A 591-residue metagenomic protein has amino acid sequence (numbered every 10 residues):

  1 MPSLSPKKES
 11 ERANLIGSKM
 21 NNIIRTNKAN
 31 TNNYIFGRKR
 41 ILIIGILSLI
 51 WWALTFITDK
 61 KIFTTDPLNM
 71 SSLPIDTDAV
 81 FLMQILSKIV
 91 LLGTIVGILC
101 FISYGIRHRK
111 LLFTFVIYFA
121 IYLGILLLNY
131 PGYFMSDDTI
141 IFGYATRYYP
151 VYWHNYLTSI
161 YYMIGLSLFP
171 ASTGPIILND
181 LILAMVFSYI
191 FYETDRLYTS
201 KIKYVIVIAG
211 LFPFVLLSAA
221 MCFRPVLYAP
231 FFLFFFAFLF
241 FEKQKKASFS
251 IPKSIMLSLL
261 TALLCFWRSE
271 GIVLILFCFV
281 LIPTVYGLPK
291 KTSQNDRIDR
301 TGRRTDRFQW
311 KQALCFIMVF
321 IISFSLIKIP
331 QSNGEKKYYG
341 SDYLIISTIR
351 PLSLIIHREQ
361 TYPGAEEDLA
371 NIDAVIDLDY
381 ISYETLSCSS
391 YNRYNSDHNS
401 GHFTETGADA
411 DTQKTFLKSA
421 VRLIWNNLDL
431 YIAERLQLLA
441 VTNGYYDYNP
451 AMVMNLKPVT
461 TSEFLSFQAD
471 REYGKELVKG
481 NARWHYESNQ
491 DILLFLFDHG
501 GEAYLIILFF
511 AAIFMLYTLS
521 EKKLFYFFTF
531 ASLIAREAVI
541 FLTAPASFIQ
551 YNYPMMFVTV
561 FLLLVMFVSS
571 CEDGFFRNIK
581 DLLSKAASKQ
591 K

Functional and structural regions predicted by a protein language model:
I44-I62, K88, R109-Y133, V319-Q331 (+1 more regions): Transmembrane signal-anchor helices characteristic of membrane glycosylation enzymes that use polyprenol
D78-Q84, T173-G174, Q437-F530: Membrane-interface anchor segments at the N-terminal boundary of transmembrane helices in multi-pass membrane enzymes
L128-F142, Y149-Y161, G165, F169-T173 (+1 more regions): Extracytoplasmic catalytic/substrate-binding loops of multi-pass membrane glycan-assembly enzymes
I177-Y198, F234: Transmembrane-helix motifs of polytopic, lipid-linked glycan transferases
A220-Y228: Short acidic/glycine- and proline-prone juxtamembrane loop motifs at membrane-interface regions of multi-pass membrane
A229-K245, L257, T261, C278-F279 (+1 more regions): Specific aromatic-rich, kink-prone transmembrane helix
K253-R268, F279, F320-F324: Membrane-interface alpha helices of multi-pass inner-membrane proteins
E335-K475: Membrane-proximal stem/loop segments at transmembrane-domain junctions that anchor or position
